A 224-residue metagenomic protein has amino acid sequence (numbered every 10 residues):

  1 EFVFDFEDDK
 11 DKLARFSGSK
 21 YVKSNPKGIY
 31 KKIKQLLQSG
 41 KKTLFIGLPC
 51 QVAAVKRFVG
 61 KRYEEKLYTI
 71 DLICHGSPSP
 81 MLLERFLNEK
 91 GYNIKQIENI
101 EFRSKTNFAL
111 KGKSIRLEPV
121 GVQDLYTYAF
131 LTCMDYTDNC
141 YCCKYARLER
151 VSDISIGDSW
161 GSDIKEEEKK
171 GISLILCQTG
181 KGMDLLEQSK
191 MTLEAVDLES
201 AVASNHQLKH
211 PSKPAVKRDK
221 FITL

Functional and structural regions predicted by a protein language model:
E1-L224: Iron-sulfur-associated redox domains of electron-transfer enzymes in respiratory and anaerobic energy metabolism
